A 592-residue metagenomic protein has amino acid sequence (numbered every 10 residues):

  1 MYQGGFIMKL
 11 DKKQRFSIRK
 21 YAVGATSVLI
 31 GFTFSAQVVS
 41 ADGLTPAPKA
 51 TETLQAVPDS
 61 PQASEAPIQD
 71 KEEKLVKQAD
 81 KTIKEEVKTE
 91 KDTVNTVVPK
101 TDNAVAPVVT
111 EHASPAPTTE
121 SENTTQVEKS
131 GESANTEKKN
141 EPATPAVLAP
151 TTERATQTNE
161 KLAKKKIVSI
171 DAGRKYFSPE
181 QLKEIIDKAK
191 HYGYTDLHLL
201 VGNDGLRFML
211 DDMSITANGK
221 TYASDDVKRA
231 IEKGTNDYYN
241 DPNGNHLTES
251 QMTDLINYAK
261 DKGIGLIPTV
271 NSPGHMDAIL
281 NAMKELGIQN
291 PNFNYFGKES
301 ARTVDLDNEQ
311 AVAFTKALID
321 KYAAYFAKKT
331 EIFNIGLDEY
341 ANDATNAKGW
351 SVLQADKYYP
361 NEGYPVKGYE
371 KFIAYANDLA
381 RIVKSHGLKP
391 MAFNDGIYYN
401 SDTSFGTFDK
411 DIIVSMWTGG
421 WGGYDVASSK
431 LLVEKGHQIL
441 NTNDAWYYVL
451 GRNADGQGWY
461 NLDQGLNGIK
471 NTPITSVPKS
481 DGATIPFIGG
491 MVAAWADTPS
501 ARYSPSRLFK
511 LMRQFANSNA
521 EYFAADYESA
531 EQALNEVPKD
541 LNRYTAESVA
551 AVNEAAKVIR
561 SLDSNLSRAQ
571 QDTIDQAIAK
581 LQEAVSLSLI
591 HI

Functional and structural regions predicted by a protein language model:
Y2-I7, S40-E160: Low-complexity, acidic Ser/Thr/Pro-rich repeat tracts that form intrinsically disordered stalk/linker regions of very
R19-S40: Sec-dependent N-terminal signal peptides of Gram-positive bacterial secreted proteins and lipoproteins
K161-A163, D204-K260, D277-Q310, A341-V366: Aromatic- and acidic-residue-enriched carbohydrate-binding clefts of CAZyme catalytic domains
Q181-D204: Catalytic domains of carbohydrate-active enzymes, especially glycoside hydrolases
M252-P273, R302-N334: An active-site-proximal structural segment forming one wall of the substrate-binding cleft that immediately precedes
V312-K316, D320-F326, E331-I332, E362-D526: Substrate-binding groove of N-acetylhexosamine-processing glycoside hydrolases
L534-S588: Amphipathic, non-membrane alpha-helical rod segments
I590-I592: Conserved small/polar residues in nucleotide/adenosyl-binding loops
